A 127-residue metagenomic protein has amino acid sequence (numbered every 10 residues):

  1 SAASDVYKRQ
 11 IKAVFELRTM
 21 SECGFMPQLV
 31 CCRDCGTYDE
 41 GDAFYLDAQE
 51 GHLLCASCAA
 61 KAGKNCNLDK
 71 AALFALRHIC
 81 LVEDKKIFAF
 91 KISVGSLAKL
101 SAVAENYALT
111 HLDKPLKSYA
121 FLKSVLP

Functional and structural regions predicted by a protein language model:
A2-Y7: Short, small-residue-biased leader/transition segments that mark boundaries at the very start of proteins
Q10-F25, L29-P127: C-terminal, charged interaction/regulatory segments at domain termini
